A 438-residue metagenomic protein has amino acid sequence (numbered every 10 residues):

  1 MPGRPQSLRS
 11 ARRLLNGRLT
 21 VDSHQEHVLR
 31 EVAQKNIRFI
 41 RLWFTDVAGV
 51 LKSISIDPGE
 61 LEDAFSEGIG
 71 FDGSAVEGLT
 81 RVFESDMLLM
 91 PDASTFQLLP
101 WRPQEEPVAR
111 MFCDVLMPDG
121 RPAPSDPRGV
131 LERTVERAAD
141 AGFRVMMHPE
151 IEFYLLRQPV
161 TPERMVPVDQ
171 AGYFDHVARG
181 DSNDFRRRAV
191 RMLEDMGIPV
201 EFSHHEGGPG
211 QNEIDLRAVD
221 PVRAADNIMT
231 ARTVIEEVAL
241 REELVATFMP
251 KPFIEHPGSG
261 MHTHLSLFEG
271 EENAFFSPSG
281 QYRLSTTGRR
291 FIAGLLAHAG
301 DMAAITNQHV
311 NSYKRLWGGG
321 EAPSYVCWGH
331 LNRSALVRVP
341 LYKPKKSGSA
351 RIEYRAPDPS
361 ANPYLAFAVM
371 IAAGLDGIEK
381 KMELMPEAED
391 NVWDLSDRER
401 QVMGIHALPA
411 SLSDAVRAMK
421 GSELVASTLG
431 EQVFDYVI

Functional and structural regions predicted by a protein language model:
S7-I438: Glycine-rich, acidic/polar active-site loops that bind/position phosphate-bearing ligands
